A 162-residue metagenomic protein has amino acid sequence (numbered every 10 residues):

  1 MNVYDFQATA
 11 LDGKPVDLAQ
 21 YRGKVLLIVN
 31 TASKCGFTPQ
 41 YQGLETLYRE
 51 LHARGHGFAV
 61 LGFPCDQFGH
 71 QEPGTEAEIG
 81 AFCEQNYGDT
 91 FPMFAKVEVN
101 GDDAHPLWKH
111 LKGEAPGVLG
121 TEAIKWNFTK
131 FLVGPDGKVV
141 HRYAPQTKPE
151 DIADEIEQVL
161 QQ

Functional and structural regions predicted by a protein language model:
M1-A19, P39-G43, P106: N-terminal "domain-start" segment that seeds a small globular fold
V3, A77-W126: Short, internal strand/loop/helix patches that form the active-site neighborhood or redox-interaction surface
K24-V25, K34, T38-F63, C83-Y87: Conserved helix-turn-beta segment immediately C-terminal to the redox Cys motif in thioredoxin-like folds
T31: Hydrophobic adenine-recognition pocket in adenosine-nucleotide-binding enzymes
G55-G74, T90-G101: Thiol-based oxidoreductase modules, predominantly thioredoxin-like and allied folds used for disulfide exchange
K109, G113-Q162: Thiol-/selenol-based redox modules, centered on thioredoxin-like and closely related oxidoreductase domains
